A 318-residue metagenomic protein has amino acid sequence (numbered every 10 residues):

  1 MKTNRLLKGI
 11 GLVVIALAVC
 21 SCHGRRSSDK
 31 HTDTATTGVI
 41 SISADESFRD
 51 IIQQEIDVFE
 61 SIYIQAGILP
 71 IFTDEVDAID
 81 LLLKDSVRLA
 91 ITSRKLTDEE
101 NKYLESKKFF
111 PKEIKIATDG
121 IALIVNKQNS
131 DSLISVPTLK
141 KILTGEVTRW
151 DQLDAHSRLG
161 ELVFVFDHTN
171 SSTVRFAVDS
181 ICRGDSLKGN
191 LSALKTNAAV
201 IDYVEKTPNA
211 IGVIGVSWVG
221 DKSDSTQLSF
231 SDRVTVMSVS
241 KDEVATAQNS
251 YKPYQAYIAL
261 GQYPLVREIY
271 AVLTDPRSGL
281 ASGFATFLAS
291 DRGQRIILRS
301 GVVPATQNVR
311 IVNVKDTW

Functional and structural regions predicted by a protein language model:
M1-C20: Sec-dependent bacterial lipoprotein signal peptides
N4, C22-I64, I68-I71, E75-V76 (+3 more regions): Exported/periplasmic ABC-transporter solute-binding proteins
V76-K107, K222: Pocket-flanking alpha-helical
K108-K112: Periplasmic N-terminal soluble interaction domains immediately after the signal peptide in Gram-negative
